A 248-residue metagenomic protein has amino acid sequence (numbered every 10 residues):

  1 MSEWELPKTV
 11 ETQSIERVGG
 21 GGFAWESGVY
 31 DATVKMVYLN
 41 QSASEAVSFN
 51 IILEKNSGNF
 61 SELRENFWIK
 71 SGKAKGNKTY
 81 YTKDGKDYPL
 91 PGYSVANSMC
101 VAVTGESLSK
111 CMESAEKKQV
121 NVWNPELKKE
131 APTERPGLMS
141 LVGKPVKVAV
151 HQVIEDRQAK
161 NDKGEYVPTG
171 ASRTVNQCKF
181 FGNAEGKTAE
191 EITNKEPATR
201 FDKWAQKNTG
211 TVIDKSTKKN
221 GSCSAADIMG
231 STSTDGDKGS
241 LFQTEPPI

Functional and structural regions predicted by a protein language model:
M1-I248: Short beta-rich binding modules
